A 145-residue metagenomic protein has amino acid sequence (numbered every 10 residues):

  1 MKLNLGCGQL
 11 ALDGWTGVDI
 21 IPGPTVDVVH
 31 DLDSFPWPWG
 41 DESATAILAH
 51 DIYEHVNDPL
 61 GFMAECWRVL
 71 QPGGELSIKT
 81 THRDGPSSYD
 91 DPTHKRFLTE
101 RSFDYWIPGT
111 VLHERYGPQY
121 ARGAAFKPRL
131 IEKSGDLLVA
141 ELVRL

Functional and structural regions predicted by a protein language model:
M1, D19-I20, L112-G117: N-terminal start-of-chain detector that recognizes signal peptides and the immediate post-cleavage beginning
K2-D84: Conserved SAM-binding loop
N57-W67, Q71, E75-L145: S-adenosyl-L-methionine-dependent methyltransferase catalytic module, highlighting the catalytic core
